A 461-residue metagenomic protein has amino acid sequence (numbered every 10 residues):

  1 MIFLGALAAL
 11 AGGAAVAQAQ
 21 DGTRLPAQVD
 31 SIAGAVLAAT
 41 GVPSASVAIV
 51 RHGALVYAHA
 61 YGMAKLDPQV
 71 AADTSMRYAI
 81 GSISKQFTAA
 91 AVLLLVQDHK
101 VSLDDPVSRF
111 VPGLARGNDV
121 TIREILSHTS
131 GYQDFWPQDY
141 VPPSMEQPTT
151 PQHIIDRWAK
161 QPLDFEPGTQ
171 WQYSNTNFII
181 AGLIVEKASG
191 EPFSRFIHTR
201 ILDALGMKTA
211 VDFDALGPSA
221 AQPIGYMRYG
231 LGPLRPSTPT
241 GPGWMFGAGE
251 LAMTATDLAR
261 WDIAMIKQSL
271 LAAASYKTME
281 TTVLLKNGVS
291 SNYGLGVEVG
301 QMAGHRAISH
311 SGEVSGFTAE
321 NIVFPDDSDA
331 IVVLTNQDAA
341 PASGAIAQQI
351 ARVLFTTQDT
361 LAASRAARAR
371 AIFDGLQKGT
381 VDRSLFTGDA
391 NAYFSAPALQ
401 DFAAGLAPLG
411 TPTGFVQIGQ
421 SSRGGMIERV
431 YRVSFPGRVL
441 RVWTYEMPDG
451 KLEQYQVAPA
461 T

Functional and structural regions predicted by a protein language model:
I2-G13: Bacterial N-terminal signal peptides
G22-I80, K100-D105, K160, H305: Short, conserved catalytic-motif segment at the N-terminal edge
D30-G34, V47, G53, R77-D104 (+3 more regions): Active-site SXXK
M63-L66, N118-S315, E320: Short, surface-exposed loop or secondary-structure junction motifs that flank catalytic or metal-binding residues
R306, L334-A398, T461: Short, gly/Ser/Thr-rich active-site loops of penicillin-recognizing serine hydrolases
H310, E320-N336, L440-W443, L452-A458: Short, well-ordered beta-strand elements
T380-I427: Short solvent-exposed beta->alpha transition segments
Q420-T461: Exposed beta-sheet edge and beta->alpha loop/turn motif
